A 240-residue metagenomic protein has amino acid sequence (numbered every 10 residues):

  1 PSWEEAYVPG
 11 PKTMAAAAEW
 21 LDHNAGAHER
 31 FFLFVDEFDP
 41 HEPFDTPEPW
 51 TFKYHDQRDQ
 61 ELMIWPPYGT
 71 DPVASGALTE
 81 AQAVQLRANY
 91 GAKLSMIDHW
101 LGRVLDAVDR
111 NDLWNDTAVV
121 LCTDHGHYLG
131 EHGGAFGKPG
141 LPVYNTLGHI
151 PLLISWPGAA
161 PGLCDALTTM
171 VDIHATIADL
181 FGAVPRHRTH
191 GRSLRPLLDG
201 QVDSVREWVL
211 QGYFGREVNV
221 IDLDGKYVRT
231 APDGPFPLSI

Functional and structural regions predicted by a protein language model:
S2-E5, T79-L94, G137-G140, G158-T168 (+1 more regions): Active-site rim elements
G10, M14, N115-T117, H127 (+1 more regions): Polar, surface-exposed loop/tail segments that function as active-site lids or cofactor/substrate-recognition elements
G10-L62, N111-A118, Y227: Active-site regions of oxyanion-processing enzymes, predominantly non-cytosolic
A17, F32-D36, L101, V119 (+5 more regions): Generic structural signal for small/hydrophobic residues in well-ordered secondary structure, especially within
F32-D39, G91, A118-T123, G130 (+2 more regions): Short beta-strand segments
D45-Q57, A107-A159, T169, V218: Histidine-centered active-site microenvironments of extracellular/periplasmic hydrolases and transferases
E48-Q82: Acceptor-binding helix/loop patch of EC 2.4 sugar-transfer enzymes, predominantly nucleotide-sugar-dependent
N145-T146, G212-I240: C-terminal, low-complexity/hydrophilic appendages and adjacent surface loops of extracellular/periplasmic anionic
